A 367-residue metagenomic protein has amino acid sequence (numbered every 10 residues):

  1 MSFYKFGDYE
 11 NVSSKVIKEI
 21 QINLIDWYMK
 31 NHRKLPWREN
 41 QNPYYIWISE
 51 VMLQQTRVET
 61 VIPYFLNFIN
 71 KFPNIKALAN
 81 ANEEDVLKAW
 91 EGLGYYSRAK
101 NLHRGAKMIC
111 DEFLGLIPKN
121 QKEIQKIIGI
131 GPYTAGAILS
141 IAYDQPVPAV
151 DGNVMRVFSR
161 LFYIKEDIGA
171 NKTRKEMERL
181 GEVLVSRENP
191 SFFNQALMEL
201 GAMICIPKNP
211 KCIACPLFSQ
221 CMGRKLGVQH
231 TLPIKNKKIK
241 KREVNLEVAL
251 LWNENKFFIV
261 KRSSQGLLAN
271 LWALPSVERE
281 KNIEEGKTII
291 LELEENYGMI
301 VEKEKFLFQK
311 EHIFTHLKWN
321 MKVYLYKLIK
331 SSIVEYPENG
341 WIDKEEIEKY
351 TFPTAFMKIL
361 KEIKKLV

Functional and structural regions predicted by a protein language model:
M1-R33, E39, A202-V367: Intrinsically disordered, low-complexity, charged terminal extensions of DNA damage-control enzymes
F3-V16, I22-N23, W27-I213, L217-L226 (+2 more regions): Catalytic cores of DNA base-excision repair glycosylases
